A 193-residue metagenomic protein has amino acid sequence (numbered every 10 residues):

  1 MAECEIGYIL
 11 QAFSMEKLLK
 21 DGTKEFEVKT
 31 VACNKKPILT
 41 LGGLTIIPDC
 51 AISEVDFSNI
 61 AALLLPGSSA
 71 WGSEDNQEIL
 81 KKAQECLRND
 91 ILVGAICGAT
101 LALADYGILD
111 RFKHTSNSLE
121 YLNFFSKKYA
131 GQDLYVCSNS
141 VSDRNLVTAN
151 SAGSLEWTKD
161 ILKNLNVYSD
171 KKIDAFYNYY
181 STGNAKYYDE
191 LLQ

Functional and structural regions predicted by a protein language model:
A2, Y8, M15-N34, D49-G94 (+1 more regions): Active-site-adjacent pocket-lining segments in enzyme domains
P37: Lipid deacylating catalytic domains
G42-C50: Short gly/ser/thr-rich secondary-structure transition/capping motifs
